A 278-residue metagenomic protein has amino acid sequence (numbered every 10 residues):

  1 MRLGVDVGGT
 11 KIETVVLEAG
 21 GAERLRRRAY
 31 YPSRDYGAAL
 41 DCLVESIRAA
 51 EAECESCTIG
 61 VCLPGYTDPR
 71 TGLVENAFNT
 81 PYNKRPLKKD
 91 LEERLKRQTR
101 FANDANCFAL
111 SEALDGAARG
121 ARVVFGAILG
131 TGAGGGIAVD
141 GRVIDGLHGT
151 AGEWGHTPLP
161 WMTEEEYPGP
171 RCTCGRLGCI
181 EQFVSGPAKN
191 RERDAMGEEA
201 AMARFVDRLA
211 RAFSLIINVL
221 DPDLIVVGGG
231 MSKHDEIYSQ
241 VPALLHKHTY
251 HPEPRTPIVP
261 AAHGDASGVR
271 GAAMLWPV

Functional and structural regions predicted by a protein language model:
M1-T58, D68-T71, K89-T99, E112-A121 (+1 more regions): ATP-binding/phosphotransfer module of carbohydrate and carboxylate kinases, centering on a glycine-rich
A22-E23, V74, V143-I144: Hydrophobic "anchor" residues
R27-A29, F78, L147: Short hydrophobic alpha-helix segments
Y30-S33, Y82, A151-E153: A short acidic/small-residue loop/turn micro-motif
G72-N83: A charged helix-plus-loop insertion that forms the helical arch/lid used to bind and gate nucleic-acid substrates
F101-A105, A109: Short loop/edge segments at beta-strand edges and connector loops that shape dinucleotide/nucleotide cofactor-binding
A121-E181: Glycine-rich phosphate-binding loop of actin/hexokinase-like ATP-binding domains
